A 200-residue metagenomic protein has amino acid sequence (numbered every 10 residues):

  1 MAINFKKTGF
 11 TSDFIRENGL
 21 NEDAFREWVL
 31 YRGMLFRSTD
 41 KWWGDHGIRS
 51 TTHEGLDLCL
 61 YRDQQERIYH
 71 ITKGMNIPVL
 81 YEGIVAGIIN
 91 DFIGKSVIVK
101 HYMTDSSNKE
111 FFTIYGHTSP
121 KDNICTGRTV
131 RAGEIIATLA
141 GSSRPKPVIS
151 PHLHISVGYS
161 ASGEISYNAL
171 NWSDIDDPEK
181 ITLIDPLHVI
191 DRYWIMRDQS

Functional and structural regions predicted by a protein language model:
M1-K95, A132, L183-S200: Surface-exposed, glycine-biased beta-strand/turn segments
I3-G19, C125-G141, V148-S200: Acidic, glycine-rich catalytic/binding loops that coordinate metals and/or anionic ligands
T39-G47, V99-M103, I124-C125, L170-D176: Intrinsically disordered, low-complexity boundary segments flanking structured domains
L56-H70, F111-S119, S162-Y167: Small beta-barrel nucleic-acid-binding modules, principally OB-folds
Y61, K100-Y102, H117-S119, T138-S142 (+1 more regions): Active-site-proximal beta-strand/loop segments in catalytic clefts of secreted hydrolases
Q65, K95, S106, D122-C125 (+2 more regions): A broad, structure-centric signal for solvent-exposed, well-ordered loop/edge residues that line or flank functional
T72-G74, P78-P120, H152-H154: Zn2+-dependent peptidoglycan hydrolase active-site motif and core
G87, P145-P147: Short beta-strand His + acidic residue motifs that chelate non-heme Fe in jelly-roll/DSBH and cupin folds
